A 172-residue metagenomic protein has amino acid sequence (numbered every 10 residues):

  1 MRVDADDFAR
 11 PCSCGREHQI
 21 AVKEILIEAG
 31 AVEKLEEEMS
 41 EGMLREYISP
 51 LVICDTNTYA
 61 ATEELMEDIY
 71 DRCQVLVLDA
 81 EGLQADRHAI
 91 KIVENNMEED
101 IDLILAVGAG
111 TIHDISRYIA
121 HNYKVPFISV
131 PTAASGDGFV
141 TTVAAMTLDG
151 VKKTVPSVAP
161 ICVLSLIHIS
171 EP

Functional and structural regions predicted by a protein language model:
M1-L103: ATP/NTP phosphate-donor binding region
T56-N57, A133, H168: Anionic group-transfer/hydrolysis microenvironments
A85-S165: Glycine/threonine-rich beta-strand-loop-alpha-helix active-site module that forms ligand/phosphate-binding
L164-P172: Residue-level detector of conserved catalytic or cofactor/ligand-binding positions in enzyme active sites
